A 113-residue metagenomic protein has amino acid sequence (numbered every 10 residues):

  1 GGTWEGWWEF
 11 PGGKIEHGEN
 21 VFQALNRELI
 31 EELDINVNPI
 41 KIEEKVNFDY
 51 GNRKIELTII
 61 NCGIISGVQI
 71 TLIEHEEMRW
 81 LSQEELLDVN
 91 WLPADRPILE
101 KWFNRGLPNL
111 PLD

Functional and structural regions predicted by a protein language model:
G1, F48, L86: Surface-exposed, flexible loop/turn segments at secondary-structure boundaries
G1-E31: Conserved Nudix-box catalytic region and its N-terminal flanking loop in Nudix hydrolases and closely related
G2-T3, N52-K54, I73, P93: A generic fold-level signal
F22, E56-L57, D95, L99: A general structural signal for well-ordered alpha-helical segments in protein cores
E32-P39: Short secondary-structure junctions
N36, K45-Q69, E77-R79, Q83 (+1 more regions): Active-site-adjacent beta-strand/loop module that shapes the phosphate/pyrophosphate-binding cleft
Q69-D113: Nudix hydrolase/Nudix homology domain
